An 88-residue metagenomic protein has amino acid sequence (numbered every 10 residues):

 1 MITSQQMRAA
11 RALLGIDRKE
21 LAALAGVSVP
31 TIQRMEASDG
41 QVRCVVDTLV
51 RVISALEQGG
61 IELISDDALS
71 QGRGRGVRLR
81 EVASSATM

Functional and structural regions predicted by a protein language model:
M1-I2: A detector for short, charged/polar N-terminal pre-domain segments
Q6, T31-R34, G76: Residue-level recognition of specific faces of alpha-helices
M7-E20, E81-V82, A86: Short basic helix-loop element that most often maps to the first helix and adjoining turn of HTH DNA-binding modules
A10, L24, M35: Residues in the recognition helix of alpha-helical DNA-binding motifs
L24, V45, L69: Residue-level "edge-of-site" marker
V27-C44: Recognition helix of helix-turn-helix/homeodomain-like DNA-binding domains that insert into the DNA major groove
V46-L63: DNA major-groove recognition helix of helix-turn-helix/homeodomain DNA-binding modules
Q58-M88: Short, charged recognition helix plus adjacent turn of helix-turn-helix-like nucleic-acid-binding domains
